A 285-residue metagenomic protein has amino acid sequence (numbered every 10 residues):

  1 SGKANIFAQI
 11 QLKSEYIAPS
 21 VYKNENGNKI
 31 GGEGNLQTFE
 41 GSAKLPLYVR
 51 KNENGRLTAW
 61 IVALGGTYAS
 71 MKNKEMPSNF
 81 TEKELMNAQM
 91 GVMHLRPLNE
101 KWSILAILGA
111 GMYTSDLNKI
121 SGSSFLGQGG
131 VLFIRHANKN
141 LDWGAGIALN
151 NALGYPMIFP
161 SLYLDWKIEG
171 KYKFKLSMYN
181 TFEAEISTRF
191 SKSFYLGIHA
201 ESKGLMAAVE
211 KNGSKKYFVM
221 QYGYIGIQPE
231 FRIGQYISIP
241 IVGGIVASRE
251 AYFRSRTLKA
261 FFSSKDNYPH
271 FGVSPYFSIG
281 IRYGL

Functional and structural regions predicted by a protein language model:
A8, Q37-A43, M86-V92, A110-M112 (+5 more regions): Hydrophobic, lipid-facing positions within transmembrane beta-strands of outer-membrane proteins
I10-S14, W60-L64, A106-L108, W143-A145 (+4 more regions): Membrane-embedded beta-strand positions of outer-membrane beta-barrel proteins
S14-S20, L64-K72, A110-D116, L149-L153 (+5 more regions): Transmembrane beta-strands of outer-membrane beta-barrel pores
V21-K23, Y179-F277: Outer-membrane beta-barrel translocator/channel fold
K29-Q37, N79-M86, K119-F125, L153-G154 (+3 more regions): Replace "Gram-negative outer membrane beta-barrel proteins" with "bacterial and organellar outer membrane beta-barrel
L45-L47, H94-R96, R135, W166 (+4 more regions): Residue-level signature of outer-membrane beta-barrel architecture
R50-E53, K101-I104, N140-G144, K171-F174 (+2 more regions): Repeated loop/turn-to-beta-strand initiation elements of outer-membrane beta-barrel proteins
S161-K167, I237, H270-L285: Outer-membrane beta-barrel "beta-signal"
